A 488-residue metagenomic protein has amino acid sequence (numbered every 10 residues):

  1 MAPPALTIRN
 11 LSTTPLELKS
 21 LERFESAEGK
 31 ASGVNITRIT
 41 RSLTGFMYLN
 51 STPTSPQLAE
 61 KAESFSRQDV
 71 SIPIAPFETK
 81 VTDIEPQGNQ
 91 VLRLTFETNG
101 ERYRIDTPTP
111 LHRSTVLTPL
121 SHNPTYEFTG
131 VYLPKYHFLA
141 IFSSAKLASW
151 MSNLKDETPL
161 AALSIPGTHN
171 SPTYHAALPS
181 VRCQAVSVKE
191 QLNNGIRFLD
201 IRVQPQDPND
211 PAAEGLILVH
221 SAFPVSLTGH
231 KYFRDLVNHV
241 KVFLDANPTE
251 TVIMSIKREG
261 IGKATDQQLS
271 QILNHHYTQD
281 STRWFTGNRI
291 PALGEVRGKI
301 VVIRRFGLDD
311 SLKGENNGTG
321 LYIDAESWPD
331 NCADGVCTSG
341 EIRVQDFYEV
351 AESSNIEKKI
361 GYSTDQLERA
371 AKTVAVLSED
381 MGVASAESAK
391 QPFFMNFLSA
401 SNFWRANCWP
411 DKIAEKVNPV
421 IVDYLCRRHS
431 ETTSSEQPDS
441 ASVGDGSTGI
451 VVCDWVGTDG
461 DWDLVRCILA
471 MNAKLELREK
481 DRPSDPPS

Functional and structural regions predicted by a protein language model:
A2-N194, D207-A246, D310, N317 (+1 more regions): Long, acidic (Asp/Glu-rich), low-complexity accessory segments flanking structured domains
F142, V203, G260: A cross-family signal for N-terminal binding/gating loops and helix N-caps that shape access to the active site
A162-I165, R197-I201, I217, V252-I256 (+3 more regions): Structural recognition of the beta-strand scaffold that forms the well-ordered cores of secreted hydrolase catalytic
S221-H275, S281, N288-R289, G298: Intrinsically disordered, low-complexity acidic segments that are enriched in bulky aromatics
H230-V240, D266-Q279, S363-L377, A414-R427: Well-ordered, non-membrane alpha-helical segments in soluble/globular domains
M254, D280-V296, F397-L398, C453 (+1 more regions): A generic structural motif
I272-N288, G335, V383-K390, M471-S484: Structural alpha-beta junctions
K299-W409: Aromatic-lined glycan-binding groove of carbohydrate-active enzymes
